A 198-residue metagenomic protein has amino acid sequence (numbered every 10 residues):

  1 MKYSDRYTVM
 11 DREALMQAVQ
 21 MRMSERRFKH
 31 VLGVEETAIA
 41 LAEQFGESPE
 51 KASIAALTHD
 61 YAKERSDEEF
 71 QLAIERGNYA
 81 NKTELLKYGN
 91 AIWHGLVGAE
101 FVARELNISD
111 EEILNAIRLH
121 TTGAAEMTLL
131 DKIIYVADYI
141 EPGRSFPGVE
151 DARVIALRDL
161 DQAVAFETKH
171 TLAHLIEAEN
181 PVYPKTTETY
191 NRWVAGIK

Functional and structural regions predicted by a protein language model:
M1-S24: Generic N-terminal amphipathic, Lys/Arg-enriched alpha-helix
A14-M21, I39, Q44-F166: Divalent metal-dependent catalytic cores for phosphoryl transfer on phosphate-bearing substrates
S24, E43, T122, A173-N180: Generic secondary-structure signature for well-ordered alpha-helical cores
H30-V31: N-terminal glycine-rich anion-binding loops that anchor highly charged ligand groups
D161-T168, L172-L175, E179: Helix-rich interaction surfaces within compact, conserved domain-sized segments that mediate assembly or partner
A173-K198: Charged phosphate-binding loop/patch that engages nucleotide di/tri-phosphates or the phosphate backbone of nucleic
